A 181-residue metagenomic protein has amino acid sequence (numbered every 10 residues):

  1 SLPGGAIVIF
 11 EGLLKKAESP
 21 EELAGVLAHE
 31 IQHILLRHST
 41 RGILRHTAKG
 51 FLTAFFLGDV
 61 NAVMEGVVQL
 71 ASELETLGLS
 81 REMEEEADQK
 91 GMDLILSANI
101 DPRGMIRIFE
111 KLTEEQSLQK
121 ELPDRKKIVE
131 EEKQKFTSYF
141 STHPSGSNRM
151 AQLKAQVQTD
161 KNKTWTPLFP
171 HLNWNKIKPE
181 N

Functional and structural regions predicted by a protein language model:
S1-N181: A Zn2+-metalloprotease active-site environment signal
